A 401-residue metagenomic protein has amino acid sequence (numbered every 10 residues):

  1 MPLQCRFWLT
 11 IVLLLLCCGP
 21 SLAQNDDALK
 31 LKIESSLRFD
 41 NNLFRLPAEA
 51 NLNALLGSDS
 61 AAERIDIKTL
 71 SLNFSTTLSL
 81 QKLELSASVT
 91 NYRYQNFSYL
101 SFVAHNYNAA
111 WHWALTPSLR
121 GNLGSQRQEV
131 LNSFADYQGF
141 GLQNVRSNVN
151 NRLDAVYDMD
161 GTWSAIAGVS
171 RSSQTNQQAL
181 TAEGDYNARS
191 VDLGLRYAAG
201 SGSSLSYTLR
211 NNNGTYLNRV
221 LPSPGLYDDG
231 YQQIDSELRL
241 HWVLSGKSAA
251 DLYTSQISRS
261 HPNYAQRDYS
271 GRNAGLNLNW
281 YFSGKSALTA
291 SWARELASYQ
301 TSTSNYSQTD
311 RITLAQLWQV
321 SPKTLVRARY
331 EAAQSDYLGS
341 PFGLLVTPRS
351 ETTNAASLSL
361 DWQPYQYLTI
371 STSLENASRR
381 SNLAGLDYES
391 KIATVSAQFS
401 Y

Functional and structural regions predicted by a protein language model:
M1-L9: Bacterial N-terminal signal peptides that target proteins for export
F7, G19-A23: Residue-level detector of bioactive/disordered segments in secreted/extracellular proteins and virion assembly
L9-C17: Bacterial N-terminal signal peptides
C17-C18, S381: Short linear Ser/Thr-Pro motifs
A23-Y401: Gram-negative and organellar
